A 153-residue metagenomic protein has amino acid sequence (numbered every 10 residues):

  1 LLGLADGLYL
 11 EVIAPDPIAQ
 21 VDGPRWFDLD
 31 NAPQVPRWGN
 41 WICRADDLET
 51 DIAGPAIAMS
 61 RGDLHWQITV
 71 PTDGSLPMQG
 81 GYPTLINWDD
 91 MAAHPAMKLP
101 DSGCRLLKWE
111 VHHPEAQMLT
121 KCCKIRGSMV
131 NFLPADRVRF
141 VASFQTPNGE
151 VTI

Functional and structural regions predicted by a protein language model:
G3-I153: Glyoxalase I/VOC metalloenzyme domain signal
